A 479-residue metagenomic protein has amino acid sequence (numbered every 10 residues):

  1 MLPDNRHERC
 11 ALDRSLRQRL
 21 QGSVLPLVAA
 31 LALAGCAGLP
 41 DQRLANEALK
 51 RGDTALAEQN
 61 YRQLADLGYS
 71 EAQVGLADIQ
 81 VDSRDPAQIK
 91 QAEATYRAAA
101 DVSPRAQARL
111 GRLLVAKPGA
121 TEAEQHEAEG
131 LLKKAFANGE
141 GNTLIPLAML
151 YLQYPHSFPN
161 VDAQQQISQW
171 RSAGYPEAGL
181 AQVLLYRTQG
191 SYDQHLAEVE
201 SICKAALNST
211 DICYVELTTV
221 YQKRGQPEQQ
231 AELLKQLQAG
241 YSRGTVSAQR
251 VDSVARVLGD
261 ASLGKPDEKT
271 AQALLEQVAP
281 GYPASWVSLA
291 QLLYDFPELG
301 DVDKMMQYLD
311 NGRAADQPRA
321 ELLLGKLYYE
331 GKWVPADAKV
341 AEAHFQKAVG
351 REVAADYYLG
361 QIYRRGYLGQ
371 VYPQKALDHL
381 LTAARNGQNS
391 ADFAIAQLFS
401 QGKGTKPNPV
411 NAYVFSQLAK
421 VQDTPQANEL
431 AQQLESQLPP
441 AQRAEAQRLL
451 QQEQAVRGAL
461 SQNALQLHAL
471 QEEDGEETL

Functional and structural regions predicted by a protein language model:
D4-L25: Bacterial N-terminal signal peptides that target proteins for export
A37-L39: Bacterial signal peptide processing site
R43-A94, R105, N142, P146: Post-signal-peptide N-terminal segment of Sec-exported extracytoplasmic proteins
G52-L56, R84-T95, A120-L131, P155-Q165 (+7 more regions): Structural signature of tandem alpha-helical TPR/SEL1-like repeats, specifically the intra-repeat loop/turn
D66-S70, S83, D101-P104, K117-P118 (+16 more regions): Short helix-capping/linker turns of helical repeat alpha-solenoids
G75-D82, G111-K117, L147-Q153, L184-R187 (+7 more regions): Hydrophobic face of amphipathic alpha-helices that form TPR/SEL1-like repeat modules and related alpha-solenoid
K326, E330, Q346, G350-Q388: Alpha-helical adaptor scaffolds
P425-L479: Terminal, low-structured helical/coil segments at or just beyond the last alpha-helical repeat
